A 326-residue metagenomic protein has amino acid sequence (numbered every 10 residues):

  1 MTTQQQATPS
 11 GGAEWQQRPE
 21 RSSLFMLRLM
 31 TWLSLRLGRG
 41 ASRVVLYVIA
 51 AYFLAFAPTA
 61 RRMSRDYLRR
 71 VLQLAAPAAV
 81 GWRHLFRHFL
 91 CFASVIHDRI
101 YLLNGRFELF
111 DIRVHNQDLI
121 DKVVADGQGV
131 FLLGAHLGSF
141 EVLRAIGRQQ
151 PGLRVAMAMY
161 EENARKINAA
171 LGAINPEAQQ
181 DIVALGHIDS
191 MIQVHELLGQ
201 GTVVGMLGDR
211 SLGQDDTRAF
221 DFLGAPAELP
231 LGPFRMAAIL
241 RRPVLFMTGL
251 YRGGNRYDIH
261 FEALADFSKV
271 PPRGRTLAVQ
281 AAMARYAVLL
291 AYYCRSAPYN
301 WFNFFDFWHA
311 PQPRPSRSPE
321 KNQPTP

Functional and structural regions predicted by a protein language model:
T2-G134, A170-G172, E177: Membrane-anchoring hydrophobic helices of lipid-metabolizing enzymes
T2-T3, L37, F53-F56, L74 (+4 more regions): Non-catalytic C-terminal accessory region of glycerolipid acyltransferases and related lyso-lipid remodeling enzymes
E14-W15, I49-A50, G105, V155-M157 (+3 more regions): A short, structure-level motif marking secondary-structure boundaries and short turns
L29, L119, V142, S190-Q193: Well-ordered alpha-helical segments embedded in enzymatic catalytic cores
A76, H84, V95, D126-H187 (+1 more regions): Catalytic core of membrane glycerolipid acyltransferases/transacylases, capturing the structured, soluble-facing
F110-R113, L137, A164, A184-H187 (+2 more regions): A conditional alpha-helix N-cap/helix-loop micro-motif detector
H115-Q117, A158-Y160, L185-H187, E262-L264 (+1 more regions): Conserved beta-strand termini and adjacent loop/short-helix elements that scaffold enzyme active sites in alpha/beta
